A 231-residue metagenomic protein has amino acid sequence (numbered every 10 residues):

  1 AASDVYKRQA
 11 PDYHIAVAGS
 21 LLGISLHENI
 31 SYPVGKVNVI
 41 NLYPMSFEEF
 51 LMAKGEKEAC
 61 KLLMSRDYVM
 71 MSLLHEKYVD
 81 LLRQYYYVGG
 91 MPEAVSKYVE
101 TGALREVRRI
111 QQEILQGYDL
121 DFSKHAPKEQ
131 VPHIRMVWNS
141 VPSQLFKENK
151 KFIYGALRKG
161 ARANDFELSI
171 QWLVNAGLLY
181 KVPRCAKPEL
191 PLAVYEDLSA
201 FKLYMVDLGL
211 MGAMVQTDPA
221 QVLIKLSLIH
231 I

Functional and structural regions predicted by a protein language model:
A2-Y6, I231: Short, small-residue-biased leader/transition segments that mark boundaries at the very start of proteins
D4, E28-S31, T217: Short amphipathic alpha-helical segments
K7-D12: Substrate-engagement module of ASCE P-loop NTPases
H14-S20: Structural recognition of the conserved hydrophobic beta-strand(s) that form the central parallel beta-sheet of P-loop
A16, N38-I40, Y204: Hydrophobic/aromatic beta-strand patches that form the interior of the parallel beta-sheet core in alpha/beta enzyme
A18, L42, V182-R184: Conserved beta-strand termini and adjacent loop/short-helix elements that scaffold enzyme active sites in alpha/beta
S20, S25-F146: Interdomain motor-coupling "hinge/lid" segment immediately C-terminal to the ATP-binding subdomain of NTP-driven enzymes
E100, L104-I229: Accessory nucleic acid-recognition modules appended to NTPase machines
